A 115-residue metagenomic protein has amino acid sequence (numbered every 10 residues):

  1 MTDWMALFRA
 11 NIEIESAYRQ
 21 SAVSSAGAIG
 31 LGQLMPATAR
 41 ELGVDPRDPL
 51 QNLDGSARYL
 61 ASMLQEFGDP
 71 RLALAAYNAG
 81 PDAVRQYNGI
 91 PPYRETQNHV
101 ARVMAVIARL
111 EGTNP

Functional and structural regions predicted by a protein language model:
M1-P115: Catalytic glycan-binding domains that act on GlcNAc-containing polysaccharides
